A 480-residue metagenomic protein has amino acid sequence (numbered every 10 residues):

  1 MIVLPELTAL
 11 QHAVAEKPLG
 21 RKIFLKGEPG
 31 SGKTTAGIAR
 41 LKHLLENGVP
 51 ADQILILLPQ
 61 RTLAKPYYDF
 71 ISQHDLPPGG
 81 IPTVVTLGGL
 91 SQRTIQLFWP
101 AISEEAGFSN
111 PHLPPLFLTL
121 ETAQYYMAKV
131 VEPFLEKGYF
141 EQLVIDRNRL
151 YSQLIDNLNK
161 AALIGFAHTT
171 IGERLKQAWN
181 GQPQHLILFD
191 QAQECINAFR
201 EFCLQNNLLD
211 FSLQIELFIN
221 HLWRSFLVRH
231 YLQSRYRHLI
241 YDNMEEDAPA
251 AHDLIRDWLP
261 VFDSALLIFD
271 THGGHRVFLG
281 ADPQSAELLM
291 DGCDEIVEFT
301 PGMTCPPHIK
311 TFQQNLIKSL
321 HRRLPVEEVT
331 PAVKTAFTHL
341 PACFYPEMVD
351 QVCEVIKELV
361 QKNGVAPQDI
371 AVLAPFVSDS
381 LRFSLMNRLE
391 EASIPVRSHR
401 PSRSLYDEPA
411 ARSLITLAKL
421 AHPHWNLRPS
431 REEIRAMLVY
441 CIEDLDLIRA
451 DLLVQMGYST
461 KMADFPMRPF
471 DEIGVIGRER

Functional and structural regions predicted by a protein language model:
I2-E16, G20-F24, P29, A36 (+2 more regions): Accessory N-terminal region flanking or inserted into the helicase ATPase core in nucleic-acid motor proteins
L19-L45, G302-A392: Helicase P-loop NTPase motor core
K26, A51-A162: Conserved P-loop NTPase-based nucleic-acid remodeling module centered on helicase motor cores
P100-E104, L217-Q233, P249-A251, E354-V355: Conserved RecA-like ASCE ATPase "motif II neighborhood" in helicase/translocase motors
P111-A128, V297-M303, R323-K334, A421-M456: Extended, charge-rich low-complexity interaction segments
R235-D247, A265-L266: SF2 helicase catalytic motif II
H252-T335: Conserved RecA-like helicase ATPase core segment that couples NTP binding/hydrolysis to strand translocation
G364-D369, A374-R480: ATPase/helicase motor core of nucleic-acid motors
